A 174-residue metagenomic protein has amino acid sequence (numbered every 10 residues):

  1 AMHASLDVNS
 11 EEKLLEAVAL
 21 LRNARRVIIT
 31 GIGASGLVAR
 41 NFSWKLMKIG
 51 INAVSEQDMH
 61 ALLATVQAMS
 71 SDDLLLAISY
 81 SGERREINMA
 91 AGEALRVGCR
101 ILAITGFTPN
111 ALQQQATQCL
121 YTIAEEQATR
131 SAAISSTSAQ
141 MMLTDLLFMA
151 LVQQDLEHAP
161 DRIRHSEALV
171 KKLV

Functional and structural regions predicted by a protein language model:
A1-H3: Helix-enriched interaction subdomains in cytosolic or periplasmic regions, typified by TIR/SEFIR signaling/NADase cores
L6-N23: A short, well-structured juxtamembrane/interface segment
N23-M142, L146-D155: Glycine-rich phosphate-binding loops that contact phosphosugars or nucleotide phosphates
E157-V174: A short, charged, Gly/Pro-tolerant segment at domain boundaries
